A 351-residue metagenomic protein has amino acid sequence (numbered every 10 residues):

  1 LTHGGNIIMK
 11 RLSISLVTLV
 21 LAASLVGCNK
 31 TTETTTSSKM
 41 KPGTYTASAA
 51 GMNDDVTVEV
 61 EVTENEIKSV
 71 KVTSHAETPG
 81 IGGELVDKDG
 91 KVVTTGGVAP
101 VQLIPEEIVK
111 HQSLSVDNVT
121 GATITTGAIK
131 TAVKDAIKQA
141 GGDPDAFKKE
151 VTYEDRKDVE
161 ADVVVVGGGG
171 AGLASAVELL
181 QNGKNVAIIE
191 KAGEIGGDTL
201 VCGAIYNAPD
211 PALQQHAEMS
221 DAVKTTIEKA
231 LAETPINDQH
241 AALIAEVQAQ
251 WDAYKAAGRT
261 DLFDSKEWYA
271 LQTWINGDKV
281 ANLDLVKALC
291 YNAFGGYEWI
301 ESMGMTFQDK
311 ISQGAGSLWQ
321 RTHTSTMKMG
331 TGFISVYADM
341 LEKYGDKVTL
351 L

Functional and structural regions predicted by a protein language model:
L1-I8: Short, Lys/Arg-enriched N-terminal segments with co-localized hydrophobic residues within the first ~10-30 amino acids
S24-G27: C-terminal motif of bacterial Sec signal peptides marking the signal peptidase cleavage site
N29-T31: Bacterial signal peptide processing site
T36-V151: Active-site- and interface-proximal helix/loop "cap" or "latch" segments in soluble metabolic and energy-transducing
D158-I188: N-terminal Rossmann-like FAD-binding beta1-loop-alpha1 element of flavoenzymes
Q181-V201: Glycine-rich FAD pyrophosphate-binding loop
V201-A232: N-terminal glycine-rich dinucleotide-binding loop that anchors FAD/FMN and/or NAD(P) in oxidoreductases
D264-L351: Conserved redox-cofactor binding core of oxidoreductases
